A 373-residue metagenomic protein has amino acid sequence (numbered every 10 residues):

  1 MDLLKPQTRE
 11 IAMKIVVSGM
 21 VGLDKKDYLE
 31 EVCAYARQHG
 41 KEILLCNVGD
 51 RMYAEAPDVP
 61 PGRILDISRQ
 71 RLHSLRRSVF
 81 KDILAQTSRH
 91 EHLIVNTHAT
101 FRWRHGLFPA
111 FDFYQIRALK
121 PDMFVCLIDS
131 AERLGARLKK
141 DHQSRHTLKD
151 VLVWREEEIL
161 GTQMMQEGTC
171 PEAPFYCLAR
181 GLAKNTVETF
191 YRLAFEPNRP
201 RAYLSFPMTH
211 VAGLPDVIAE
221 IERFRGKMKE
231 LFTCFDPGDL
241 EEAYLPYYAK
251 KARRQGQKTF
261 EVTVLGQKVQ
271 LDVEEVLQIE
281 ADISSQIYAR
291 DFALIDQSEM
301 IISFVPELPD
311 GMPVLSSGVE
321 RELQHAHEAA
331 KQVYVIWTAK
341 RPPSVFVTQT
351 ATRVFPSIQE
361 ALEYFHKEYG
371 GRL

Functional and structural regions predicted by a protein language model:
L3-L4, R9-R51, F101-H105, R117-L373: Conserved catalytic or regulatory cores that recognize and/or transform ribose-phosphate-containing ligands
V21, P60, L65-H73, S130 (+1 more regions): Residues that cap or delimit alpha-helices
E55: Active-site loop ensemble at the mouth of alpha/beta enzyme cores that anchors a bound cofactor
G62-L93, R254-L277: Short, structured active-site "lid" loops
R71-A118, L294, V314-L315: Glycine-rich phosphate-binding loop used to anchor ATP phosphates in small-molecule kinases, encompassing both
